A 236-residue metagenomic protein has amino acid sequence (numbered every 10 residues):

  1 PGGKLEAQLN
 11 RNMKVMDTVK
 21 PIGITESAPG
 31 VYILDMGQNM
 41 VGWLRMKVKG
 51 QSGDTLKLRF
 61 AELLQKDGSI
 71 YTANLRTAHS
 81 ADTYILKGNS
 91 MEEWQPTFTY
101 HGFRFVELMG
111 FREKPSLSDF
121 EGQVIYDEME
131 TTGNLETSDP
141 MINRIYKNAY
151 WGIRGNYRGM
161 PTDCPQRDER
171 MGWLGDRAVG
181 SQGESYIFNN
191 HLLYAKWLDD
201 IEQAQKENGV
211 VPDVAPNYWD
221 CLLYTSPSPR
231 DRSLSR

Functional and structural regions predicted by a protein language model:
P1-R167, G175-D176, L192-A195, I201 (+1 more regions): Extracellular/oxidizing-compartment recognition motifs
F111, V179-N190, S226: Well-ordered alpha-helical scaffold segments within catalytic/enzyme domains
Y224-D231: Conserved small/polar residues in nucleotide/adenosyl-binding loops
R232-R236: N-terminal low-complexity segments that are often proline-rich with Ser/Thr-Pro
